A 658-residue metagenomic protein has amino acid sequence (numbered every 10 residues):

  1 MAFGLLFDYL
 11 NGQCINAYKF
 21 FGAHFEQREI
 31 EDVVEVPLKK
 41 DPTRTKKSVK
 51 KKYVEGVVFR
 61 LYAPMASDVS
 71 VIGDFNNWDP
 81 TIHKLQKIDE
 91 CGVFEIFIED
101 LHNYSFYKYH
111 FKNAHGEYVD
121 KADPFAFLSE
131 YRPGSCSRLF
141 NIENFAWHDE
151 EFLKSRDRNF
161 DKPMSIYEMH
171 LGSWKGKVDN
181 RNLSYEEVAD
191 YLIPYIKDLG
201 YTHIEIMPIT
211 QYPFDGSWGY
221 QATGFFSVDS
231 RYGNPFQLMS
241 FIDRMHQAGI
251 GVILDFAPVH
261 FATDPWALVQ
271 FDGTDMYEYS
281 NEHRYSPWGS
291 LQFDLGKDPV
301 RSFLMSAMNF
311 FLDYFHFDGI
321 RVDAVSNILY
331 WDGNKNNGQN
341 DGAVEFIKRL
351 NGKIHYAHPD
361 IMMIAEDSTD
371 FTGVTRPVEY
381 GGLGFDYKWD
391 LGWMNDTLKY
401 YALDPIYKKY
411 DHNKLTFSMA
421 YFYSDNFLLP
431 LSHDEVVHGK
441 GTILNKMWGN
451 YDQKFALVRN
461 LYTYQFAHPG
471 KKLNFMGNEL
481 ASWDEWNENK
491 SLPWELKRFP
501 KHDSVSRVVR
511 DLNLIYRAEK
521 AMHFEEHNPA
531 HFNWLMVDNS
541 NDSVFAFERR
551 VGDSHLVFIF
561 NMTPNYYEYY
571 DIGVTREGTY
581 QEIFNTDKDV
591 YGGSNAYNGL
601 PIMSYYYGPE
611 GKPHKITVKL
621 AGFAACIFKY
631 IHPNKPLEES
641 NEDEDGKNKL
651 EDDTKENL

Functional and structural regions predicted by a protein language model:
M1-V58, I88-E168, S173-N180, E187 (+3 more regions): The feature marks proteins involved in alpha-glucan
N11, S129-S173, Y195, A402-R459 (+2 more regions): Glycine-rich phosphate/pyrophosphate-binding loop and adjacent beta-alpha nucleotide/cofactor-binding cores
D41, E151-D161, H170-F317, R321-Q339 (+1 more regions): Substrate-binding/active-site clefts of carbohydrate-active enzymes
L61, Y109, M169, I196 (+11 more regions): Conserved, mostly hydrophobic/aromatic
Y62-V69, T575-E577: Short proline/glycine-enriched turn/loop motifs at strand-loop junctions of beta-rich domains
N103-Y107, L600-E639: C-terminal beta-strand-rich structural cap/linker in extracellular carbohydrate-active enzymes
P133, H316-D318, G333-N489, L496 (+2 more regions): Conserved alpha/beta catalytic core and glycan-binding cleft of carbohydrate-active enzymes
K501-M522: Catalytic cores of secreted or luminal carbohydrate-active enzymes
